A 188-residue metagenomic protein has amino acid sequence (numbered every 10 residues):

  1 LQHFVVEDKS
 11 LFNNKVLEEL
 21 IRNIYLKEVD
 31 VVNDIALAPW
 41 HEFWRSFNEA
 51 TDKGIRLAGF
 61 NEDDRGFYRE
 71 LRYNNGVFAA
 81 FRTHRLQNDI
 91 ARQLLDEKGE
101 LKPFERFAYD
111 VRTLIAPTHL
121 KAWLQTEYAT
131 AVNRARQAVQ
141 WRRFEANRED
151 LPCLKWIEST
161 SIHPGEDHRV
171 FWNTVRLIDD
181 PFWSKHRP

Functional and structural regions predicted by a protein language model:
L1-R187: Domain-core detector
